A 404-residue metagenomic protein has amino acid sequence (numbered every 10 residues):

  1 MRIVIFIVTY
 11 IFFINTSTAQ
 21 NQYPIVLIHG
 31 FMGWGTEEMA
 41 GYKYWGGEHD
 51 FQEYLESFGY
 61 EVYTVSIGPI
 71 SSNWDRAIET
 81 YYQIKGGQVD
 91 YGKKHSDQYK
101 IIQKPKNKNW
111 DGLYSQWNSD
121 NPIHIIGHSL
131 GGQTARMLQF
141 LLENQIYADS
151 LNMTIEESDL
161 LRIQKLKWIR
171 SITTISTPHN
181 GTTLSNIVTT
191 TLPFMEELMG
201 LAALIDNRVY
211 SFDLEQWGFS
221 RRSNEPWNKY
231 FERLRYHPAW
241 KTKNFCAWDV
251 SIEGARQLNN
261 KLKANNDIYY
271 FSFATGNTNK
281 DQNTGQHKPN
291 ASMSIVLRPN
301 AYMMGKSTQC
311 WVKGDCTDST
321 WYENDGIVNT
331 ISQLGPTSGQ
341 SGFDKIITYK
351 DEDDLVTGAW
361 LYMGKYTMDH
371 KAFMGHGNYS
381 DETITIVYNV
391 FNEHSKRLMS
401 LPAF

Functional and structural regions predicted by a protein language model:
I3-N15: Sec-dependent N-terminal signal peptides
F13, P24, N121, I125 (+2 more regions): N-terminal hydrophobic or amphipathic segments with adjacent small-residue motifs that include Sec signal peptides
A19-T177, G181-E196, D351-F404: N-terminal non-catalytic accessory region
F140-F404: Helical cap/lid subdomain of alpha/beta-hydrolase-fold lipid enzymes that gates access to the catalytic pocket
